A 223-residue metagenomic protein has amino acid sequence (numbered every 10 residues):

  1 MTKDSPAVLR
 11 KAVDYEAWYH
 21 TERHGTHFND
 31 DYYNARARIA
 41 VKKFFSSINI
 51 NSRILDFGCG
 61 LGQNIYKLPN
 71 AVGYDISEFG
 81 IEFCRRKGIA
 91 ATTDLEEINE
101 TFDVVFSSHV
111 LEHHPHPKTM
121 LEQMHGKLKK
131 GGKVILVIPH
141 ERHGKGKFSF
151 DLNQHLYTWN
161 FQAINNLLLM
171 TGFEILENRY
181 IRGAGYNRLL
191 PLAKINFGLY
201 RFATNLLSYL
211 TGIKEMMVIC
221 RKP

Functional and structural regions predicted by a protein language model:
M1-E100, V104-S108, T119-L121, R179 (+2 more regions): Conserved N-terminal segment of class I S-adenosyl-L-methionine
E22, T26-Y32, V104, P115-G126 (+1 more regions): S-adenosyl-L-methionine-dependent methyltransferase catalytic module, highlighting the catalytic core
H109-H113: A short His-aromatic
